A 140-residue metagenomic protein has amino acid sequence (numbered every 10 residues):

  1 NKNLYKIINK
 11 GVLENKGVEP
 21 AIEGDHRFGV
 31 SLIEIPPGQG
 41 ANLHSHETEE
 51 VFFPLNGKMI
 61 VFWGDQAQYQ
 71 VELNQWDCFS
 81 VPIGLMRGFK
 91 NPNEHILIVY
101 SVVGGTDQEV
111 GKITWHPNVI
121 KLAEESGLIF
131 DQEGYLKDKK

Functional and structural regions predicted by a protein language model:
N1-R27, L128-K140: A short, N-terminal "cap"/entry segment at the start of jelly-roll beta-barrel domains of the cupin/DSBH fold
N9-V18, G29-S45: Conserved short histidine dyad/triad with adjacent acidic residue
V18-G24, A41-H46, W63, Q70-E72 (+1 more regions): Short histidine-centered beta-strand/loop micro-motifs that create catalytic or ligand/metal-coordination sites
H26, P37-Q39, K58-I60: Short, charged/polar surface micro-motifs in flexible loops or helix N-caps
R27-G29, T48, I96: A structure-centric signal for secondary-structure junctions around beta-strands
I35-G38, L73-N93, Y100-G104: Conserved metal-binding segment of the jelly-roll/cupin
S45-Q75, L85: A short beta-strand-loop-beta hairpin characteristic of the jelly-roll/cupin
G88-K140: Double-stranded beta-helix
